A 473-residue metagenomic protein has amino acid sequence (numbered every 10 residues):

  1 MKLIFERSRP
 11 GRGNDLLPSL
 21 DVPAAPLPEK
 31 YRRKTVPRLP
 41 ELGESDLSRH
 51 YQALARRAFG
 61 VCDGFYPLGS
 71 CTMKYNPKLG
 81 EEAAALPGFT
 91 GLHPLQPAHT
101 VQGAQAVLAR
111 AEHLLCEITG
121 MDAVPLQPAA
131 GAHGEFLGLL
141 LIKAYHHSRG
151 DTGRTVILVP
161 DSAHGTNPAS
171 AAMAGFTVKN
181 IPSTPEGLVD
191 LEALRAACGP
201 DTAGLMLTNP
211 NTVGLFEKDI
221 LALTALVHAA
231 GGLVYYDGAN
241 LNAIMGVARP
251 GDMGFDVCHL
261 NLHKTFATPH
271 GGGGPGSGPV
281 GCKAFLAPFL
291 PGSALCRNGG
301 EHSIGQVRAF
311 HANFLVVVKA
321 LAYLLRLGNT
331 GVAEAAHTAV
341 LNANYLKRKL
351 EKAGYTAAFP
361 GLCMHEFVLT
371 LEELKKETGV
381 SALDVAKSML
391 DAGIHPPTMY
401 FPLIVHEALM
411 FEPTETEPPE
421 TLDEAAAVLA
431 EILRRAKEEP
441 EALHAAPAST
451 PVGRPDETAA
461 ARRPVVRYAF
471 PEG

Functional and structural regions predicted by a protein language model:
M1-A123, H147, A248, V307 (+1 more regions): Non-catalytic terminal extensions of PLP-dependent enzymes
K30-K34, P94, G150, M173 (+9 more regions): Generic signal for short, ordered secondary-structure residues within or immediately flanking folded domains
F59-L79, Q127-E135, F266-G281, F285 (+2 more regions): Conserved phosphate/anionic-ligand binding catalytic regions in large, soluble enzymes, centered on
T72, A130, A163, N211 (+6 more regions): Short, flexible loop/turn elements at secondary-structure junctions
N76, L92, Q96-A130, V156 (+6 more regions): Conserved catalytic alpha/beta cores of large enzymes that bind or transform nucleotide phosphates and polynucleotides
G103-A106, H133-H302, L341, G354 (+2 more regions): Conserved PLP-enzyme active-site core in the AAT-like
V257-K375: Active-site C-terminal subdomain of aminotransferase-like
